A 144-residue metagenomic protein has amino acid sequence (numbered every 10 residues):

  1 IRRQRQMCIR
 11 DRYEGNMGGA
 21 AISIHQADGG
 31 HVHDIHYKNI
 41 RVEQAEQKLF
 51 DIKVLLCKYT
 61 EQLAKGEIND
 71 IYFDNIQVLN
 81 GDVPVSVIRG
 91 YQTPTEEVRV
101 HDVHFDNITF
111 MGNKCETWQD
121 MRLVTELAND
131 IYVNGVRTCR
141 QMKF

Functional and structural regions predicted by a protein language model:
I1-D11: Single conserved hydrophobic/aromatic residue that forms the stacking wall/gate of nucleotide- or nucleobase-binding
Q6, G29, D34, N39 (+9 more regions): Detector for repetitive beta-architecture
D11-M17, I40-E46, I76-D82, I108-N113 (+2 more regions): Surface-exposed loop/turn segments connecting beta-strands in extracellular beta-rich domains
Y13-G15, D28, E43, A64 (+3 more regions): Sterically constrained small-residue positions within well-ordered secondary structures of folded domains
N16-A27, E46-L63, G81-T93: Extracellular beta-strand/beta-solenoid scaffold signature
R41-E43, L56, D70, Q92-P94 (+1 more regions): Short, low-complexity, polar/charged sequence segments that are solvent-exposed and flexible
D82-F144: Predominantly polar beta-repeat domains that present long G/T/S/D/N-rich surfaces used to bind, process, or adhere
